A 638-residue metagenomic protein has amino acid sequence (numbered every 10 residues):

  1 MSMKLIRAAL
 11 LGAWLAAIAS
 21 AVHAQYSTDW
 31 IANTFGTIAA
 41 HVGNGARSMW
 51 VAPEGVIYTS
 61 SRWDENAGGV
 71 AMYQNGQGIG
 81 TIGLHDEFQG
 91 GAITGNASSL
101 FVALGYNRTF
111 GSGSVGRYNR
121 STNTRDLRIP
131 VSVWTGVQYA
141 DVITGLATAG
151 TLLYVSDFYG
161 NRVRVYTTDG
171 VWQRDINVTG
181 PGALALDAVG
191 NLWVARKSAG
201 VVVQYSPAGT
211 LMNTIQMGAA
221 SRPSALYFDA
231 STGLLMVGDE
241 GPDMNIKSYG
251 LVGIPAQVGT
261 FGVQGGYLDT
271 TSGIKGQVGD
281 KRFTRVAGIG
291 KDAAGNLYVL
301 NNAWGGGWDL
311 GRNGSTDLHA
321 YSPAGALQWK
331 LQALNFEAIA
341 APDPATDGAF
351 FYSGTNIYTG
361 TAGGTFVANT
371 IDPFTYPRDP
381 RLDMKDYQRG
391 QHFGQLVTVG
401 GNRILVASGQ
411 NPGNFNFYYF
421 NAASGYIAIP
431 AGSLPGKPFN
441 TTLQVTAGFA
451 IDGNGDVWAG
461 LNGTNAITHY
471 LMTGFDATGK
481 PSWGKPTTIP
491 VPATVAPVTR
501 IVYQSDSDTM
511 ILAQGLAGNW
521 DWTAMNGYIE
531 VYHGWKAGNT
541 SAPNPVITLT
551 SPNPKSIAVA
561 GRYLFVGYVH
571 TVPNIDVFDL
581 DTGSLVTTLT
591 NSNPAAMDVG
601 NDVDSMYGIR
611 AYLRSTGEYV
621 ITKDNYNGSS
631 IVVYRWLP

Functional and structural regions predicted by a protein language model:
S27-A40, G83-D86, D126-Q138, Q216-G218 (+7 more regions): Surface-exposed loop and turn segments in beta-propeller and other repeat-based domains that flank or scaffold
I38-N66, A287: Beta-strand-rich domains and repeat architectures in extracellular enzymes and scaffolds, especially beta-propellers
G45-M49, E87-T94, A140-L146, G180-L186 (+8 more regions): Repeated scaffold domains used in trafficking and secretory/extracellular systems, primarily beta-propellers
V56-T59, L100-A103, L153-V155, N191-V194 (+9 more regions): Conserved beta-propeller blade signature
W63-A67, Y106-G111, G160-N161, A199-G200 (+8 more regions): Short glycine/acidic-enriched loop and turn motifs that connect beta-strands
G68-A71, G113-G116, R162-R164, G200-V203 (+8 more regions): A short loop-to-beta-strand structural motif that recurs across blades of beta-propeller domains
Y73-Q77, Y118-N123, Y166-V171, Y205-T210 (+8 more regions): Short loop/turn segments that connect beta-strands within beta-propeller blades
I357-T359, G600-P638: Blade-level signature of beta-propeller repeat domains, shared across WD40, Kelch, NHL, RCC1 and BNR/Asp-box propellers
